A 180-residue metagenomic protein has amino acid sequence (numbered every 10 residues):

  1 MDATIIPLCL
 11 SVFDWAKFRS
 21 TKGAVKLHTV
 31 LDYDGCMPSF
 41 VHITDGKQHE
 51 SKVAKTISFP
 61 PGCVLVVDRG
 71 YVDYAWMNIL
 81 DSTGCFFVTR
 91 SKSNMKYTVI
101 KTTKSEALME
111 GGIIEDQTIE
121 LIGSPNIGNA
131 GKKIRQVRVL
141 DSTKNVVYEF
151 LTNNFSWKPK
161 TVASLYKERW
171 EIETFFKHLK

Functional and structural regions predicted by a protein language model:
M1-D14, R19-K180: Single, function-defining residue in the core of a domain
